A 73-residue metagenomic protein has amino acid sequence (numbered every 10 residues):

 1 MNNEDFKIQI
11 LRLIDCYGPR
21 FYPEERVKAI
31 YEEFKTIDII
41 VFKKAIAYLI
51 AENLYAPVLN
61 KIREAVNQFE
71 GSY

Functional and structural regions predicted by a protein language model:
M1-Y73: Charged interaction scaffolds used for protein-protein
